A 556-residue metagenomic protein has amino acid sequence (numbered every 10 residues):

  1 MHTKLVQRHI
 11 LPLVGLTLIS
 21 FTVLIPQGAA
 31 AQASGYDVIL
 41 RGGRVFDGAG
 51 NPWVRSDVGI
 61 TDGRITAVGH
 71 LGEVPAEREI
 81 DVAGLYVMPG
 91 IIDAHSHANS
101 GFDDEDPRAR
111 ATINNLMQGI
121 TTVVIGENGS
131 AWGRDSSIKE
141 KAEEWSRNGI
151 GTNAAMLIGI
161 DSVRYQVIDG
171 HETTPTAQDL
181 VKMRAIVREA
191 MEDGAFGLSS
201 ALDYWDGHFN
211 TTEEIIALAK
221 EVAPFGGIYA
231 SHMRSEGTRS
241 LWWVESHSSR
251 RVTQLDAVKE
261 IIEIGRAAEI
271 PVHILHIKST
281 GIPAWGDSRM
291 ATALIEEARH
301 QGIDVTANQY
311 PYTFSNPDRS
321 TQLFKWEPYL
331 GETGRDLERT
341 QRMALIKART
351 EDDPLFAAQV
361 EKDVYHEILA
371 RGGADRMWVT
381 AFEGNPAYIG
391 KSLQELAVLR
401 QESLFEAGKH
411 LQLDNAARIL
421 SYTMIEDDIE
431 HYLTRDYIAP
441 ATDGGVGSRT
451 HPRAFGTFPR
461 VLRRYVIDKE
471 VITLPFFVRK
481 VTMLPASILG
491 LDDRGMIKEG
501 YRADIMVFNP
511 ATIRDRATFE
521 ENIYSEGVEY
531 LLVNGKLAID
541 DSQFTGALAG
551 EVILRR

Functional and structural regions predicted by a protein language model:
H2-G15: Bacterial N-terminal signal peptides that target proteins for export
P12-I25: Bacterial N-terminal signal peptides
A31-I39, V45-G90: Histidine-rich, glycine-flanked metal-binding segment
G43, H431-Y437, T442-D443, T457 (+1 more regions): C-terminal cap of metal-dependent C-N hydrolases
V45-D57, I419-I429, T473-V478, A486-Y524: Acidic, glycine-enriched loop/beta-strand segments at the rims of small-molecule binding/catalytic pockets
V82-V87, I91-S200, A219, P224-I228 (+3 more regions): Divalent-metal coordination cores built from histidine and acidic residues
L157-I158, Q166, G170-A177, M183-F209 (+2 more regions): Active-site neighborhoods of metal-dependent hydrolases
K391, K480-L484, E499, A503-D504 (+1 more regions): Mid-to-C-terminal alpha-helical segments outside catalytic/metal-binding sites
